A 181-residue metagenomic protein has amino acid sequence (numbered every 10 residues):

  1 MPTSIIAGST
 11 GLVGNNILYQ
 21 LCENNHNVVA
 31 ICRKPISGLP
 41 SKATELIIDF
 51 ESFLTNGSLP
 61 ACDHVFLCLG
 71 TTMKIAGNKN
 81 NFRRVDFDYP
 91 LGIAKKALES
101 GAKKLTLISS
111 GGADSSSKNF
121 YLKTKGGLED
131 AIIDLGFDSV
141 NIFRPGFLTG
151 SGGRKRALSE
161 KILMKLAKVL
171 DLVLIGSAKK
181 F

Functional and structural regions predicted by a protein language model:
P2-N24: N-terminal Rossmann NAD(P)H-binding glycine-rich loop of SDR-like oxidoreductase domains
T3, D63-H64, K104: Structural motif
L12, V29, K79, R84-E129 (+2 more regions): Conserved Rossmann-fold NAD(P)-dependent oxidoreductase catalytic core, especially the SDR/UDP-sugar
Y19-L21, K42-L46, P60-A61, N80-R83 (+2 more regions): Short, glycine/charged-enriched secondary-structure capping and boundary segments
N24, S115-F181: Oxidoreductase cofactor-interface core, primarily capturing Rossmann-like NAD(P)-dependent enzymes
I31-P35: N-terminal Rossmann-fold cofactor-binding loop
K42-S100: NAD(P)H-binding glycine-rich loop region in Rossmannoid oxidoreductase-like domains and their noncatalytic homologs
